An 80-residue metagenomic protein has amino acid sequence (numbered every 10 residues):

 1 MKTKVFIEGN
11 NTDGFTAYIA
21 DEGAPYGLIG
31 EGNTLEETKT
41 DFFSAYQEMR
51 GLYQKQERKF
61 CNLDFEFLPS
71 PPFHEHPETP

Functional and structural regions predicted by a protein language model:
M1-K4, T12, T40-P80: Short, charged, surface-exposed hinge/linker loops at domain edges that act as mobile lids or interdomain connectors
K2, G14, G30-N33: Secondary-structure boundary/capping motif
I7-P25: Short aromatic-glycine-(Arg/Gly/Cys) micro-motifs in beta-strand/loop hairpins
A24-E37: A short, exposed loop/beta-hairpin motif centered on an aromatic-Gly-Thr core
